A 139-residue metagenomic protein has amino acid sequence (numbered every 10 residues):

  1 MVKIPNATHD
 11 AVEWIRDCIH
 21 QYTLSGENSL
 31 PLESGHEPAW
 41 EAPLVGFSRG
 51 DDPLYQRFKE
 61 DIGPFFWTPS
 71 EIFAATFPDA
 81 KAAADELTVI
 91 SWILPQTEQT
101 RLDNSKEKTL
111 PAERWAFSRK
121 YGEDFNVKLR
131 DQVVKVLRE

Functional and structural regions predicted by a protein language model:
V2-G122: Non-catalytic, usually N-terminal nucleic-acid engagement modules in DNA/RNA processing proteins
R119-E139: Signature of the catalytic double-stranded beta-helix
